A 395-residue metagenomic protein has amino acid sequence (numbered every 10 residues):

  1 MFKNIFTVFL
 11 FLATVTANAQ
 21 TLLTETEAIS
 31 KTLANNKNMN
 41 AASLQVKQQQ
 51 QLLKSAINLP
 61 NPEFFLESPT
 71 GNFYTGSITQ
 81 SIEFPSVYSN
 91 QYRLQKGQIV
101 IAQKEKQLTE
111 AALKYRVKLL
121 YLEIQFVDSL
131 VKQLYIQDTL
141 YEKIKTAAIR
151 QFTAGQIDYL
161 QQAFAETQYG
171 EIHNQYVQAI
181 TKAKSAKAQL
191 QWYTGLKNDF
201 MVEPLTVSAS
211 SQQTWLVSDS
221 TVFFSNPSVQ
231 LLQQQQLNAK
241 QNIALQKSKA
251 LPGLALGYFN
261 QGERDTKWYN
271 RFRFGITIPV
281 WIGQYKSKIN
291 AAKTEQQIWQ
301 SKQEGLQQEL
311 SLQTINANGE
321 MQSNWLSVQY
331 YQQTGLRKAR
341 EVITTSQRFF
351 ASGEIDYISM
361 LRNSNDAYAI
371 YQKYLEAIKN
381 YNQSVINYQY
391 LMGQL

Functional and structural regions predicted by a protein language model:
M1-T26, Y381, L395: Bacterial Sec-dependent N-terminal signal peptides
A19-P62, I82-E83, N90, Q156-L160 (+4 more regions): Bacterial Sec-pathway N-terminal export signals of envelope proteins
L22, T26-I29, N36, I82 (+22 more regions): Heptad-repeat register of long alpha-helical coiled-coils used for dimerization/oligomerization in large scaffolding
S30-F84, F223-S287, T294-S301, L312 (+2 more regions): A small-residue-enriched
N38, Q45, L52, Q91 (+28 more regions): Charged, solvent-exposed faces of alpha-helical coiled-coils
N40-L44, I57-N58, E83-L113, L160 (+5 more regions): Sec/SRP-type N-terminal targeting helices
T109-A111, E171-L196, K338-Q394: Short segments within alpha-helical structural elements
A112-S225, A317-E320, N324: Periplasmic alpha-helical coiled-coil/stalk elements that build and connect Gram-negative outer-membrane
